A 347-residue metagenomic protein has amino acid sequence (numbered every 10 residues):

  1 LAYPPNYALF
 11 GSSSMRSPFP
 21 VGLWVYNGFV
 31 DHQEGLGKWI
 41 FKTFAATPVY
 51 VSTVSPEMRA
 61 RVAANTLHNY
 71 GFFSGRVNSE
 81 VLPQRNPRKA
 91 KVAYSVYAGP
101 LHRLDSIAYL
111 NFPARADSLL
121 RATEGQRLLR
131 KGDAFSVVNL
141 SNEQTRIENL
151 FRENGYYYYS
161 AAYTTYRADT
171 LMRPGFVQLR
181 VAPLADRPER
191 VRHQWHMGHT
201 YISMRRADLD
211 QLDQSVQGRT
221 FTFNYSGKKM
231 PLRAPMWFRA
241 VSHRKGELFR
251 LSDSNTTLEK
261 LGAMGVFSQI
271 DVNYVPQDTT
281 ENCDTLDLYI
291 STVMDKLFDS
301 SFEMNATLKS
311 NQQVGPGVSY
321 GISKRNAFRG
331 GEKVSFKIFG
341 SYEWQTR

Functional and structural regions predicted by a protein language model:
L1-A263, V272, T285: Interaction-mediating elements
A116-L119, M230, R250-R347: Gram-negative/organellar outer-membrane beta-barrel architecture
